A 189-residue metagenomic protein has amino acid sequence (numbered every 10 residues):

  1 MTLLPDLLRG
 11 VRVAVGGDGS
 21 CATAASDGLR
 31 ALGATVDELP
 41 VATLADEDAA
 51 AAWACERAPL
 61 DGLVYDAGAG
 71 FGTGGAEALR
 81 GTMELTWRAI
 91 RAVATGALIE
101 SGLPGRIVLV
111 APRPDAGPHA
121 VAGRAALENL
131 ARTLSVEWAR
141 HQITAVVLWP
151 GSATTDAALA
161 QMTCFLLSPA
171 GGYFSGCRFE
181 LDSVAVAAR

Functional and structural regions predicted by a protein language model:
M1-L39: Canonical Rossmann dinucleotide-binding motif of NAD(H)/NADP(H)-dependent dehydrogenases/reductases, specifically
L4-P5, A67-R140, L148-T154: Catalytic loop of short-chain dehydrogenase/reductase
L8-R9, L29, G33-A42, E47-T73 (+2 more regions): A glycine-rich helix->loop->beta "capping" turn within Rossmann-like NAD(P)(H)-dependent oxidoreductase domains
V15-S20, L39-L44, Y65-A69, A111-R113 (+2 more regions): Structural motif
P104, Q142-T144, Y173-C177: Short, small/polar-rich loop/turn modules that mediate ligand/substrate recognition or access, typified
L130, M162, F174, F179: Short, structured motif recognition centered on aromatic/hydrophobic residues
L159-M162, L166: Non-catalytic, hydrophobic alpha-helical segments
S175-R189: Short C-terminal tail/terminal secondary-structure segment of NAD(P)H-dependent dehydrogenase/reductase domains
